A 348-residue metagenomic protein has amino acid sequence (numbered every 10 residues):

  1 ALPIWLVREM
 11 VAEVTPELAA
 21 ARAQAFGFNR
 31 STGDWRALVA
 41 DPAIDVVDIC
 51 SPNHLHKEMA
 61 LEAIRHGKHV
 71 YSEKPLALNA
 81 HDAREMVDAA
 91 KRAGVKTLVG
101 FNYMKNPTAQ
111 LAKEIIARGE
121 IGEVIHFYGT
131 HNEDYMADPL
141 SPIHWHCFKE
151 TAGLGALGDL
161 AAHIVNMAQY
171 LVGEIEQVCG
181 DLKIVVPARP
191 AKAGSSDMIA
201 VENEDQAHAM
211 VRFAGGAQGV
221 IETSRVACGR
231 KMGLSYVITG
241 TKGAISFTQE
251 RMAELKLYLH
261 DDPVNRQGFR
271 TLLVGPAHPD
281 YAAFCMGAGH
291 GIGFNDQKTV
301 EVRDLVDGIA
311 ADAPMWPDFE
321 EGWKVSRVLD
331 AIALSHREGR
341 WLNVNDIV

Functional and structural regions predicted by a protein language model:
A1-L2: Short, small-residue-biased leader/transition segments that mark boundaries at the very start of proteins
L6-M10, D307-V325: Glycine- and charged-residue-rich phosphate/anionic-cofactor binding loop of Rossmann-like
T15-E17, A21, A25-A89: Beta-loop-alpha module in the N-terminal Rossmann-like domain of NAD(P)-dependent dehydrogenases, especially those
S72, L78, T97-V99, Y128 (+2 more regions): Hydrophobic residues in well-ordered beta-strands that form the structural core
V95, G122, H126, L334-V348: C-terminal capping/lid region of NAD(P)-dependent oxidoreductase domains
L98, Y103-E202, L255, G339: Predominantly a Rossmann-like dinucleotide-binding segment in NAD(P)-dependent oxidoreductases
N102, A191-E202, H208, R212-G215 (+3 more regions): C-terminal glycine/acidic-rich active-site capping loop/insertion
